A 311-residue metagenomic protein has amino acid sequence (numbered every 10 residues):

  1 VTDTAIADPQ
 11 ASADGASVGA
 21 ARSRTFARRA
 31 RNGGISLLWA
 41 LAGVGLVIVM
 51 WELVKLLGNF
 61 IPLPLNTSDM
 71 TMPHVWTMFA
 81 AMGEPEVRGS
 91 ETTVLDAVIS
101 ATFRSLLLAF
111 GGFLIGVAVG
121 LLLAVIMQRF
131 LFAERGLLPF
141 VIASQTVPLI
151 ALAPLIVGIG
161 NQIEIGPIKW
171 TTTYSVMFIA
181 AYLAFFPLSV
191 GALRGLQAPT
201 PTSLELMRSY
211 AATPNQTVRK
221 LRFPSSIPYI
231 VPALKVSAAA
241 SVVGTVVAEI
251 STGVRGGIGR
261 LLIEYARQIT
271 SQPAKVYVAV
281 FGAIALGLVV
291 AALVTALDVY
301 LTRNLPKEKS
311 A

Functional and structural regions predicted by a protein language model:
V1-G45, A292-A311: Transmembrane alpha-helical segments of polytopic membrane transport and secretion proteins
G58-L114: Periplasmic/extracellular loop-to-transmembrane helix junction in inner-membrane transport proteins
L108-V141, Q162: Transmembrane-helix boundary motif in ABC transporter permease subunits
A118-L123, F130, L137, Y174-F178 (+4 more regions): Membrane-embedded alpha-helices of multi-pass transport/permease systems
I142-P187, R194-G195: Generic hydrophobic transmembrane alpha-helix motif, especially the helices
L196-S226: Short helix-to-coil transition segments within interhelical loops that connect adjacent transmembrane helices
P214-A248: Transmembrane alpha-helices
I258-D298: Hydrophobic alpha-helical transmembrane segments of polytopic membrane proteins
